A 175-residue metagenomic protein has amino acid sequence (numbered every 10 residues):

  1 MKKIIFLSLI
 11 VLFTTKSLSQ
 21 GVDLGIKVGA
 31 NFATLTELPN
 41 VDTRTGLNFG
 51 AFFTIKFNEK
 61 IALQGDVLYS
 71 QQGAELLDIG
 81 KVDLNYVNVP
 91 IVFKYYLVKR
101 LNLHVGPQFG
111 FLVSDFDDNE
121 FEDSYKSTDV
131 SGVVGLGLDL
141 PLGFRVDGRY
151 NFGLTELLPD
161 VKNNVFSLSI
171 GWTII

Functional and structural regions predicted by a protein language model:
M1-K27: Bacterial Sec-dependent N-terminal signal peptides
S19, N58, S70, V98 (+2 more regions): Outer-membrane beta-barrel channels and translocator barrels
Q20-V22, T43-L47, D83-V87, K126-G132 (+1 more regions): Residues that define the transmembrane beta-barrel architecture of outer-membrane proteins
V22, K60-L63, R100-L103, L142-G148: Repeated loop/turn-to-beta-strand initiation elements of outer-membrane beta-barrel proteins
D23, N31, V134-F144, K162-I175: Outer-membrane beta-barrel "beta-signal"
I26-V28, G65, I91, V105 (+3 more regions): Membrane-embedded beta-strand positions of outer-membrane beta-barrel proteins
A30-T34, I55, Y69-G73, F109-V113 (+2 more regions): Transmembrane beta-strands of outer-membrane beta-barrel pores
T36-T43, E75-V82, D115-E122, L157-N163: Outer-membrane beta-barrel translocator domains and adjoining extracellular loop/strand segments of Gram-negative
